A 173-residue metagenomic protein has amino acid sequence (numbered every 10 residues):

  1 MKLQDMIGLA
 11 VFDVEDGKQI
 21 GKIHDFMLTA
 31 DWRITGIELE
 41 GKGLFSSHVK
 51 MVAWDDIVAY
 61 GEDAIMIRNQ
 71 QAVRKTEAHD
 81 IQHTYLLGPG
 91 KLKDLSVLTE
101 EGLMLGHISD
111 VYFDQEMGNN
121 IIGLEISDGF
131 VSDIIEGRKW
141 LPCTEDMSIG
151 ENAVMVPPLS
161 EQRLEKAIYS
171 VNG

Functional and structural regions predicted by a protein language model:
M1-G173: Peripheral interaction segments used for macromolecular assembly
